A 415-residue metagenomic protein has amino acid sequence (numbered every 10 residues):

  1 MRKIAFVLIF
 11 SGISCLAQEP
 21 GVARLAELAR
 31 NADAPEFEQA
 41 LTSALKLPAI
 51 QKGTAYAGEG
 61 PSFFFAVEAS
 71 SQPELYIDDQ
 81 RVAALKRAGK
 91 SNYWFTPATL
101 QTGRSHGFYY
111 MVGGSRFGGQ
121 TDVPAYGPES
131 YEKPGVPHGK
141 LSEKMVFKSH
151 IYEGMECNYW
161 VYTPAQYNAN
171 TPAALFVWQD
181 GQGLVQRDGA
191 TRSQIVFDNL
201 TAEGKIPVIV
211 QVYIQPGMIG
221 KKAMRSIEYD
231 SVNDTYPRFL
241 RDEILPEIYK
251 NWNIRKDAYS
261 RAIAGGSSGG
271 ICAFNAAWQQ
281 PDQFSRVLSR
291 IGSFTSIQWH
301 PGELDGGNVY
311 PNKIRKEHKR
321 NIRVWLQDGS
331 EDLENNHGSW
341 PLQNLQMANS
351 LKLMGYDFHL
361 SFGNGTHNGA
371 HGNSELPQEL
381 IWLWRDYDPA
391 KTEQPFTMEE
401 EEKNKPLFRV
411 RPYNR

Functional and structural regions predicted by a protein language model:
M1-I4: Positively charged n-region of N-terminal signal peptides that target proteins for export
F6-V7, L28: General helical structural elements
V7-L8, P216: Intrinsically disordered, low-complexity segments enriched in polar/charged small residues
L8-A17: Hydrophobic h-region of N-terminal signal peptides that target proteins for export in Gram-negative bacteria
Q18-R81, R87-R415: Non-catalytic cap/lid and distal C-terminal segments of serine-dependent acyl enzymes
